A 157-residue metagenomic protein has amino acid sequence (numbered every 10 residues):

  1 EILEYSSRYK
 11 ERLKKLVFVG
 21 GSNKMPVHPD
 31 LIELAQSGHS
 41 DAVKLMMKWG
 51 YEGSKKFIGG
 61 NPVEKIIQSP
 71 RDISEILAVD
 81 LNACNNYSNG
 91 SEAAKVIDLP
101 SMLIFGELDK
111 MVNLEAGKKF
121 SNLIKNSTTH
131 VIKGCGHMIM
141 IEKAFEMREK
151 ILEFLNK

Functional and structural regions predicted by a protein language model:
E1-P26: Conserved hydrolase catalytic core segment
V27-P29, L114-E115: Conserved catalytic-core motifs of eukaryotic protein kinase domains, centered on the activation segment
E33-V96: Conserved alpha/beta-hydrolase catalytic His-Asp/Glu region
D72, V112-E115, E142: Residue-level signal for the nucleotide or nucleotide-sugar donor/cofactor binding architecture
N82, D109-V112, G136-I139: Glycosyltransferase donor-binding loop in the core domain
I97, L103-F105, D109: Short beta-strand/loop motif that positions the catalytic acidic residue of the alpha/beta-hydrolase fold
L99, N113-N122: Short alpha-helix in the alpha/beta-hydrolase fold that links the catalytic acid
S127-K157: Catalytic active-site module of serine/aspartate enzymes centered on a nucleophile-bearing elbow/loop
